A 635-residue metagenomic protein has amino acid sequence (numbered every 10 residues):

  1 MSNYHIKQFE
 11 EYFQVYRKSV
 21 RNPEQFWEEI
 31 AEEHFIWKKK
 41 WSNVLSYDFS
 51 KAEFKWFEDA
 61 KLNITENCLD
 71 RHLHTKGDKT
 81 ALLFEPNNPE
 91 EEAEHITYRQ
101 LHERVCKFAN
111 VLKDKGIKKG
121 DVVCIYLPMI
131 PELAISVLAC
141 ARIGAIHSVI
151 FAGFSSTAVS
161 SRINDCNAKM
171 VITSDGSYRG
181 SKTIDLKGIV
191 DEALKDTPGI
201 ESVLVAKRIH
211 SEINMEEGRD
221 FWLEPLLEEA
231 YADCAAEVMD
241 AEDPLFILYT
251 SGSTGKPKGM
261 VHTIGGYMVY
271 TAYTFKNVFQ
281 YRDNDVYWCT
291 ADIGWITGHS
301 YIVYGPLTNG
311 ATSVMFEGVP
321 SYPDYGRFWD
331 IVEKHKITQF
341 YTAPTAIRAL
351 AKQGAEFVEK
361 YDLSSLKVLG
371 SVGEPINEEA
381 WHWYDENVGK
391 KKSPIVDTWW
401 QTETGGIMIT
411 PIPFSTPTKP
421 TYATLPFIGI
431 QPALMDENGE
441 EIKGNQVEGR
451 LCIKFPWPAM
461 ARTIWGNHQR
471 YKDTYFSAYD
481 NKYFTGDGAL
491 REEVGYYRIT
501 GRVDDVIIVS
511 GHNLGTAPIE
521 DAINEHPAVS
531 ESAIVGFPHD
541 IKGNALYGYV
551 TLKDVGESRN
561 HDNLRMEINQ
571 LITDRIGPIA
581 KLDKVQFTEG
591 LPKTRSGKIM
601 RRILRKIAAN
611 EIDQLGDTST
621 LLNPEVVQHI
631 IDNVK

Functional and structural regions predicted by a protein language model:
T65, L82-L138, S155-S160, M215-P225 (+1 more regions): Conserved AMP-binding/adenylate-forming core of the ANL superfamily
D78-T80, V203-V205, S211, E216-Y249 (+2 more regions): Conserved pre-ATP/AMP-binding loop-to-beta segment of ANL
A93-R99, E237-V238, L245-V269: Conserved AMP-binding A3 loop
I150-G176, V190, E333, F340 (+9 more regions): AMP-binding/adenylate-forming catalytic core of the ANL superfamily
S202-K207, I541, D574-I599, E611-V634: AMP-binding/adenylate-forming catalytic domain of the ANL superfamily
M268-V286, I296-T338, K352-Q353: Conserved AMP-binding/adenylation subdomain of ANL enzymes
A311, T338-T342, A351-P420, Q431: Gly/Ser/Thr-rich phosphate-binding loop
L425-G429, E440-F476, L514-T516, I612: Conserved ATP/PPi-binding loop(s) of AMP-dependent carboxylate-activating enzymes
